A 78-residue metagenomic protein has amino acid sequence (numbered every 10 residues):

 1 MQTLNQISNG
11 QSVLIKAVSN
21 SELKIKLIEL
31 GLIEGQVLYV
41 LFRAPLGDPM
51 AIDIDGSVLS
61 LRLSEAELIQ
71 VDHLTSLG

Functional and structural regions predicted by a protein language model:
M1-G78: Compact, glycine-rich, soluble single-domain proteins
